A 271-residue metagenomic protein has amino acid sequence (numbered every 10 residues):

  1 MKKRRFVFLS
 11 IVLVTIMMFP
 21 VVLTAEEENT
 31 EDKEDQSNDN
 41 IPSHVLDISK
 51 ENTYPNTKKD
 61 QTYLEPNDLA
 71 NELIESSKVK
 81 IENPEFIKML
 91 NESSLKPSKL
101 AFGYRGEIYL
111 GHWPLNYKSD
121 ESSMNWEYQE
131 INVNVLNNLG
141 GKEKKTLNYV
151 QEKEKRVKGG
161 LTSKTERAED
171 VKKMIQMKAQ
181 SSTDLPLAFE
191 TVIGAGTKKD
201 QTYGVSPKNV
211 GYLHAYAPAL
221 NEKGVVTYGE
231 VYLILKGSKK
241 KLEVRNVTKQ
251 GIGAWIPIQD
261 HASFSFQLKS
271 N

Functional and structural regions predicted by a protein language model:
M1-F6, T15-K118, S122: An N-terminally focused, membrane-permeabilizing/fusogenic/translocator signature enriched in pore-forming
E75-F86, E127-L136, K142, L185: Short low-complexity stretches enriched in small and charged residues
V79, S93-K96, L136-Y149, S270-N271: Exposed regions on extracellular, virion, or secretory-pathway luminal proteins
W113, Y117-E152: A glycine-rich, hydrophobic loop/mini-helix early in the fold
E143-Q201, G229, S238-N271: Membrane-insertion modules used to breach or fuse lipid bilayers
E190-V231: Amphipathic, membrane-active segments
